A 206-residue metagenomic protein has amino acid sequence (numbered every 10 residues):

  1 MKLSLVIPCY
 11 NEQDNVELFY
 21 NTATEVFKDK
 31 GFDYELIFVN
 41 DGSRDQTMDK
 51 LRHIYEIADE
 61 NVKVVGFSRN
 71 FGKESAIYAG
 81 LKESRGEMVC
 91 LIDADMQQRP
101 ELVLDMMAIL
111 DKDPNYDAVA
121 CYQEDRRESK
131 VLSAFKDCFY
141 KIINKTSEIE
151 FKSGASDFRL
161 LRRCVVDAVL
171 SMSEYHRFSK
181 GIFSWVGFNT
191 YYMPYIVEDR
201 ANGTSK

Functional and structural regions predicted by a protein language model:
K2-S4, E35: Cell-envelope/extracellular polymer assembly enzymes that use nucleotide-activated donors
E12-F27: Short, well-formed alpha-helical segments that are part of the catalytic scaffolds of diverse glycosyltransferases
E12-N15, S43, R99: Donor nucleotide-sugar binding loop of glycosyltransferases
Y34-I37, M48-E83: Conserved donor nucleotide-binding strand/loop of the catalytic core
N40-D49, M96-Q97: A conserved acidic beta->alpha catalytic loop
V65-R69, K73-E83, M88, P100-I182 (+1 more regions): Acceptor/aglycone-binding surface of glycosyltransferases and processive sugar-polymer synthases
T190-V197: Catalytic beta-strand/loop signature of glycosyltransferases that borders the donor
